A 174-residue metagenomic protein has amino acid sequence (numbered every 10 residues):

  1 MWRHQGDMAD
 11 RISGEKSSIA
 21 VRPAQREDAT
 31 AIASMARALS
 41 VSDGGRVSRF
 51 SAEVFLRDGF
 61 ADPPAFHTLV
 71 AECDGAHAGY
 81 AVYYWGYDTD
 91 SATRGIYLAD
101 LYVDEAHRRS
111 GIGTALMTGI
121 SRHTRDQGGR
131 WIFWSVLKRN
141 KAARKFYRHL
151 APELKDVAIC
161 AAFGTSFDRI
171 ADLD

Functional and structural regions predicted by a protein language model:
A20-S34: A short beta-loop-alpha structural element at the N-terminal edge of CoA-dependent acyl/N-acetyltransferase catalytic
A33-D58: Conserved GNAT-fold acetyl-CoA-binding loop/helix
D58-V70, Y97: A short helix-loop-beta-strand connector motif used in the catalytic cores of GNAT acetyltransferases and, in some
V70, A76-W85, Y97: Conserved beta-strand in the GNAT
Y87-L98, R108, K155-D156: A conserved beta-turn-beta hairpin within the catalytic core of GNAT-like acetyltransferases that forms part
V103, R109-R122, R148-H149: Conserved acetyl-CoA-binding loop-helix of GNAT-fold acetyltransferases
T114, K138-D156, A162: Conserved active-site alpha-helix within GNAT-family acetyltransferase domains
R125-S135: Conserved GNAT acetyl-CoA-binding A-motif
